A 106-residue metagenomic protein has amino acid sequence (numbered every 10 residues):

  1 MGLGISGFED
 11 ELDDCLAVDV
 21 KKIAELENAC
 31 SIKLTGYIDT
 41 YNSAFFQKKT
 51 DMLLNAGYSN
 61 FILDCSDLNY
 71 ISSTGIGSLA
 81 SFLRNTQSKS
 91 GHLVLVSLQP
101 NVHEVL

Functional and structural regions predicted by a protein language model:
M1-G7: N-terminal targeting leaders that direct proteins to extracytoplasmic destinations
F8-K48, C65-S66: STAS-typified acidic loop motif
Y37-L106: Amphipathic alpha-helical interaction surfaces in cytosolic regulatory modules
